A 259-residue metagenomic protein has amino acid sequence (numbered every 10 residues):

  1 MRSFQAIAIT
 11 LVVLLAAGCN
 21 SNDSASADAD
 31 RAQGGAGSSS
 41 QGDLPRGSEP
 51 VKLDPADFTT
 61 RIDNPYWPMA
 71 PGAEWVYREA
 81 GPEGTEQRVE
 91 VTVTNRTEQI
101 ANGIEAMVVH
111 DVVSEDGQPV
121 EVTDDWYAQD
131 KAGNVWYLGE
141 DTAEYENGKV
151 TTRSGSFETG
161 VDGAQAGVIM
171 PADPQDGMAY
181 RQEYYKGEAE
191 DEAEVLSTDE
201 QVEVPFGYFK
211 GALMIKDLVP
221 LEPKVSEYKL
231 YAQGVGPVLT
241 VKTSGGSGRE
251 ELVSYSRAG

Functional and structural regions predicted by a protein language model:
M1-A8: Bacterial N-terminal signal peptides that target proteins for export
I9-V13: Hydrophobic alpha-helical targeting segments used for export or membrane insertion
L15-G18: C-terminal motif of bacterial Sec signal peptides marking the signal peptidase cleavage site
N20-G259: Conserved functional acidic sites
